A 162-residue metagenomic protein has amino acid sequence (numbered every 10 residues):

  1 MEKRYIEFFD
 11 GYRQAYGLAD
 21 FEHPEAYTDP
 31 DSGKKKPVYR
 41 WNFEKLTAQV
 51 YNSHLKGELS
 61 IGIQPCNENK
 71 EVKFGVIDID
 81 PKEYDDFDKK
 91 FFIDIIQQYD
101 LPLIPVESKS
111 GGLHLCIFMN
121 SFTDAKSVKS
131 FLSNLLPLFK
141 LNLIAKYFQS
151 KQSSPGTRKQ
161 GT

Functional and structural regions predicted by a protein language model:
M1-F74, K82-F92: DNA replication initiation on ssDNA origins
D29-D31, P37-V38, L115-I117, G156-R158: Short, solvent-exposed polar/charged micro-motifs at secondary-structure junctions
S60-K89, M119-T162: DNA replication initiation modules
D94-V106: Active-site palm subdomain of RNA-directed nucleic acid polymerases
P105-H114: Short, conserved phosphate-binding/catalytic loop or strand-edge motifs used in phosphoryl-/nucleotidyl-transfer
